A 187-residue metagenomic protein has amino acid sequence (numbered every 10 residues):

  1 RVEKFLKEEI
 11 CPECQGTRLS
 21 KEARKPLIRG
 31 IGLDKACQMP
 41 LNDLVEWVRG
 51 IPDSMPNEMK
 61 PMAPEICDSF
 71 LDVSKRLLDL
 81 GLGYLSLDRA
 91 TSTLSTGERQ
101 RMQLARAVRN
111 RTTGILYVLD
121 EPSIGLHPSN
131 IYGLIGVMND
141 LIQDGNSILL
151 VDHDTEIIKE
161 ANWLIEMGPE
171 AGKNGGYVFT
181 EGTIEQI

Functional and structural regions predicted by a protein language model:
R1-I187: Conserved phosphate-binding elements of NTP-dependent enzyme cores
